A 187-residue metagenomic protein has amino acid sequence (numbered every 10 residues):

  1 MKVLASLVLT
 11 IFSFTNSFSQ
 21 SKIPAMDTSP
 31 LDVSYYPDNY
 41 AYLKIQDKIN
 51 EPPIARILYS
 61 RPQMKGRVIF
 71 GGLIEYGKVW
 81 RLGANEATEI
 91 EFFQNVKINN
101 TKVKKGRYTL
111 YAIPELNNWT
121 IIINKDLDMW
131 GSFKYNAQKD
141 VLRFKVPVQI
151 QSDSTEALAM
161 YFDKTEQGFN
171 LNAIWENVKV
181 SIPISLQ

Functional and structural regions predicted by a protein language model:
M1, M64-R67, K102: Short hydrophobic/aromatic-rich motifs at helix boundaries and adjacent loops
M1-K22: Bacterial Sec-dependent N-terminal signal peptides
Q20-R81, S132-Q187: Primarily secretory-pathway and cell-envelope proteins
K78-M129: Mid-length scaffold segments of soluble, non-membrane domains
